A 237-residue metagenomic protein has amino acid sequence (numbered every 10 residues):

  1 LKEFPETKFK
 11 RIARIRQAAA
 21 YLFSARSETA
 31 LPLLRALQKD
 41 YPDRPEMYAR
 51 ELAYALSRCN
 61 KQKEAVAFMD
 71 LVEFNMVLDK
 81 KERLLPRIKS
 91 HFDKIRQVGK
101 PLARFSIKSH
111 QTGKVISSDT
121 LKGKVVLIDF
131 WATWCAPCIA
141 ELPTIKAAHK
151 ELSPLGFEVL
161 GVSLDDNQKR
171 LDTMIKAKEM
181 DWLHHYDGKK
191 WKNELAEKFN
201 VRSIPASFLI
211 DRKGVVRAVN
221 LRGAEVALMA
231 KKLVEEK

Functional and structural regions predicted by a protein language model:
E3-I12, K39-M47, E73-I88: Short solvent-exposed coil/turn linkers within tandem alpha-helical repeat scaffolds
Q17, E51-L52: Structural register within alpha-helical repeat arrays
S57-K108, D119-K122, T173-K176: N-proximal helix/coil linker or "cap" segments that precede and/or mark the start of modular domains
I116-A136, I145: Short active-site neighborhood of thiol/selenol oxidoreductases, capturing the structured segment around
A140-K178, G188-E197, L228: Structural microenvironment flanking redox-active thiols in thiol-disulfide oxidoreductases
K176-D181, D187-L233: Thiol/disulfide oxidoreductase modules built on the thioredoxin-like
